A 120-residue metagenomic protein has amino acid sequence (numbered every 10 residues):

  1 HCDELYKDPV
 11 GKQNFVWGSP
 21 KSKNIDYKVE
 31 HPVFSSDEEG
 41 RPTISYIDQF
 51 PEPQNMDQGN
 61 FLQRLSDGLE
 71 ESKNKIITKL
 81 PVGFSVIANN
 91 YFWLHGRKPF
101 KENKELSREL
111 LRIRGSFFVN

Functional and structural regions predicted by a protein language model:
H1-V82, I87-N120: Active-site environment of non-heme Fe oxygenases that use a 2-His-1-carboxylate facial triad
